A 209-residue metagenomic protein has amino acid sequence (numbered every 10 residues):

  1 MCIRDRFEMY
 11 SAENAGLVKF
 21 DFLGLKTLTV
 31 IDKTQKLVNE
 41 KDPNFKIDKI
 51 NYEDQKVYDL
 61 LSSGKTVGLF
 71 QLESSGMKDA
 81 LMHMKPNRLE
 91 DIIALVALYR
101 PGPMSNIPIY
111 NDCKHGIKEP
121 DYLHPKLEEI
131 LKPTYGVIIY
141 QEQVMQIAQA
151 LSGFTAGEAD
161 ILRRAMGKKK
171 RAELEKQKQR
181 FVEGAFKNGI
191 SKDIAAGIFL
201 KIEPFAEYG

Functional and structural regions predicted by a protein language model:
R4-G209: Mg2+-dependent phosphoryl-transfer active-site scaffold
